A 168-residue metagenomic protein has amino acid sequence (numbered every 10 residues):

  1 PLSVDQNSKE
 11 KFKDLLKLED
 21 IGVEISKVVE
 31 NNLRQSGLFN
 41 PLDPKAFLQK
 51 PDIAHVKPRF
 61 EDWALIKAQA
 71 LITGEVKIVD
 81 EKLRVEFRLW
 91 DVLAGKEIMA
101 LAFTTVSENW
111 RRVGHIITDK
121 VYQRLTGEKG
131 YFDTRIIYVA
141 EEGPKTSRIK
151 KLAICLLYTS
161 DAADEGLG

Functional and structural regions predicted by a protein language model:
P1-R59, I72-E75: Short beta-strand->alpha-helix linker/helix-N-cap micro-motif that forms a surface specificity/interaction loop
A54-K120: Amphipathic beta-strand/beta-sheet edge segments enriched in Tyr/Trp
K82-R84, K145-A153: Structural motif
L93, L156-L157: Short loop/turn segments that connect beta-strands within beta-propeller blades
Y122-F132: Structural signature of eukaryotic scaffold interfaces centered on beta-propeller domains
Y138-V139: Residue position within the beta-strands of beta-propeller blades
Y158-A163: Conserved small/polar residues in nucleotide/adenosyl-binding loops
